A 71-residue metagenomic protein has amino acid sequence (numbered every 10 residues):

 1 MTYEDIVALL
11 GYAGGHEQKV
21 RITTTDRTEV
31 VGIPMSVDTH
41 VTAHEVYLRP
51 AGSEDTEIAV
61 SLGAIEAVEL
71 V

Functional and structural regions predicted by a protein language model:
M1-V71: Conserved RNA-binding domains used in RNP assembly and mRNA/RNA metabolism
